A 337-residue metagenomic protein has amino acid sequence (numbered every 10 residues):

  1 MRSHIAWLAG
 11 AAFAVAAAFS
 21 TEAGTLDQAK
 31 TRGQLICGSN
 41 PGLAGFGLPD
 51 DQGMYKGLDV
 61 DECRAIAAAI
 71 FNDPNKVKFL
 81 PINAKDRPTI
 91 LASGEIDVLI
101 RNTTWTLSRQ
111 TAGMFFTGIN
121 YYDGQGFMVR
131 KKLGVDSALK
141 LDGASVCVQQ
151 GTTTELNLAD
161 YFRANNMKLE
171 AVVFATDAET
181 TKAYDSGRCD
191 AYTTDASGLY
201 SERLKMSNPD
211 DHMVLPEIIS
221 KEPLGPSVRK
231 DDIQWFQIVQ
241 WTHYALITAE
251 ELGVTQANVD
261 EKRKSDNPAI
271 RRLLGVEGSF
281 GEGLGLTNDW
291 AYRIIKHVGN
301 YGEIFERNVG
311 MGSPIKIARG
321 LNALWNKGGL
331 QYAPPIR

Functional and structural regions predicted by a protein language model:
M1-A9: Bacterial N-terminal signal peptides that target proteins for export
V15, F19-A23: Sec/Tat signal peptide C-region and signal peptidase I cleavage site
K30-L99, L286, Y301, L324 (+1 more regions): Extracytoplasmic small-molecule ligand-binding "clamshell" domains of the periplasmic binding protein/Venus flytrap
K30-T31, A67-N75, A92, I96 (+5 more regions): Sec-exported extracytoplasmic/periplasmic mature domains
I36-G45, Y55-I70, T104, D123-A175 (+1 more regions): Bilobed "Venus flytrap"/periplasmic-binding protein-like clamshell domains and structurally analogous long
D61-R64, A68-I70, K132-V135, L139 (+6 more regions): Extended ligand-binding regions for polar small-molecule ligands
R64, A68, N72-K140, A196-I219 (+1 more regions): Acidic, polar ligand-binding/catalytic clefts
I270, V276-R337: C-terminal functional modules
